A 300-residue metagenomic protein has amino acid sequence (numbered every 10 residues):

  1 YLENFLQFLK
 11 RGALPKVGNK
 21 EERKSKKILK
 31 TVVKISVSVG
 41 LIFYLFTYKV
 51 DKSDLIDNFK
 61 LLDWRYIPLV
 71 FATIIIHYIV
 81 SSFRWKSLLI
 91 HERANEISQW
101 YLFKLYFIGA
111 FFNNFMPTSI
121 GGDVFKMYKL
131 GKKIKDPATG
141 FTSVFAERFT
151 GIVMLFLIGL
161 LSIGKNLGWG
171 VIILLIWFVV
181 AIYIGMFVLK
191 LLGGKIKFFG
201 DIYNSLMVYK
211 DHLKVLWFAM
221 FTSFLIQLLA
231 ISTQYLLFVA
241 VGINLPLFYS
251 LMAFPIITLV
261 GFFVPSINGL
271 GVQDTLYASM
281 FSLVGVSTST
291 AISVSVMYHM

Functional and structural regions predicted by a protein language model:
Y1-F107, G164-F262, V294-Y298: Predominantly cytoplasmic-facing regulatory/coupling regions of multi-pass membrane proteins
S38-L41, T73, S81, W85 (+4 more regions): Alpha-helical transmembrane segments and their lipid-water interface positions in multi-pass membrane proteins
E96, F103, F107-V124: Short intracellular "coupling" helices and adjacent cytoplasmic loop segments at the cytosolic face of multi-pass
W100-K104, G122, K133-E147, S287-M297: Membrane-interface alpha-helices at helix entry/exit sites of multi-pass transporters
F111-T118, P255-L270, D274: Transmembrane alpha-helix interface/packing and boundary motifs in multi-pass membrane proteins, characterized by
G122-G131, I267-L283, V296: Re-entrant/interfacial helical elements at transmembrane boundaries that shape and gate the permeation pathway
V153, S279-M300: C-terminal transmembrane helix pair
L157-K165, L283: Transmembrane alpha-helix termini and helix-breaking/packing motifs in multi-pass membrane transporters
